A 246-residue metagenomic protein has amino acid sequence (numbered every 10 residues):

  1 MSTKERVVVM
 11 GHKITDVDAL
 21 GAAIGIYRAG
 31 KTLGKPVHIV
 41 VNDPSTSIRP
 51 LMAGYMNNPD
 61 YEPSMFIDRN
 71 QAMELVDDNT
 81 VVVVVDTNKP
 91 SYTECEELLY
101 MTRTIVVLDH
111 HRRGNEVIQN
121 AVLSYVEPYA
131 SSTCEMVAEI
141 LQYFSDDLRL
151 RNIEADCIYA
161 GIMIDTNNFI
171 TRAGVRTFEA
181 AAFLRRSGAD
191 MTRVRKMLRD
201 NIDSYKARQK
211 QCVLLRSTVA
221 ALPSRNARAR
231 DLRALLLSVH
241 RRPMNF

Functional and structural regions predicted by a protein language model:
S2-T15, I24-K35, R112-N245: A structured phosphate/pyrophosphate-recognition subdomain
K4-D78, R225-A227: Anionic-ligand anchoring segments at beta-strand to alpha-helix junctions in alpha/beta enzyme folds, i.e., glycine
V17, Y61-P63, V83-T87, T104 (+3 more regions): A short linear-motif detector with a strong N-terminal bias
Y27, A53, C95-E97, A181-A182: Short amphipathic alpha-helical segments and helix-helix/interface helices
A29, N58-P59, Y100-V106, R176: A glycine- and small-aliphatic-rich helix-loop capping segment at beta-alpha/alpha-beta transitions that lines
D43, D109, Y129: Residues at the C-termini of beta-strands that transition into short coil/loop
P63-L123: Active-site cofactor/cluster-binding pocket
